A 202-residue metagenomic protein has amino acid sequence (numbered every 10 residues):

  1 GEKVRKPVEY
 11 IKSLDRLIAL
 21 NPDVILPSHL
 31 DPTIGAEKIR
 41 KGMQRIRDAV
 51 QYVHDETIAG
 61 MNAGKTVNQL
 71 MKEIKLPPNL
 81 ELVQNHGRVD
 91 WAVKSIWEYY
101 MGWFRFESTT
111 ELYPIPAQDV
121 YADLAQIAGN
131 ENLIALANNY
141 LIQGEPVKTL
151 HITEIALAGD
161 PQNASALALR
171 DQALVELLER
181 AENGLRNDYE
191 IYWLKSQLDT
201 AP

Functional and structural regions predicted by a protein language model:
E2, M61-N62, L141: Hydrophobic/aromatic side-chain positions at a characteristic register within alpha-helices of tetratricopeptide repeats
P7-Q69, E73-E107, A173-L174, A181: Divalent-metal (often Zn2+) His-rich catalytic cores of metallo-beta-lactamase-fold enzymes
R45, S108-I134: TPR-adjacent "capping" and linker segments in tetratricopeptide-repeat scaffold/adaptor proteins
E98-E111, L174-A201: Alpha-helical linker/edge segments of TPR/alpha-solenoid repeat scaffolds and analogous pre-/post-domain helices
P161-Q162: Short coil turns that delineate tetratricopeptide repeat
